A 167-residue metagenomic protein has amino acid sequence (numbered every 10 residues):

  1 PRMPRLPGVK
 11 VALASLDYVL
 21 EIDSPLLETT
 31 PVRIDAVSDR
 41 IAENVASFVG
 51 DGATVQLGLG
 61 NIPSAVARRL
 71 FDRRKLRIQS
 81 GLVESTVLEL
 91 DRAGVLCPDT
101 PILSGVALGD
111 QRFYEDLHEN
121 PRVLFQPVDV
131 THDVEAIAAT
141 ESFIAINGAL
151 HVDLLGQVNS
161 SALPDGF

Functional and structural regions predicted by a protein language model:
P1-F167: Conserved phosphate- and dinucleotide-binding cores of soluble alpha/beta proteins, encompassing both enzyme active
